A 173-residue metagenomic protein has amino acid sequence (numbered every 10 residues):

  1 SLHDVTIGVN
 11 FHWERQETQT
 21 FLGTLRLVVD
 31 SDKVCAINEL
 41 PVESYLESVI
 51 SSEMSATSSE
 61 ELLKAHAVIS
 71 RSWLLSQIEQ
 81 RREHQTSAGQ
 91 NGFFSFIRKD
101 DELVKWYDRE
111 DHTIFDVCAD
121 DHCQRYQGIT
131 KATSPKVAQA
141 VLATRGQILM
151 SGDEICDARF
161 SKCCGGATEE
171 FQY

Functional and structural regions predicted by a protein language model:
S1-Y173: Conserved, single-site charged/polar hotspot
